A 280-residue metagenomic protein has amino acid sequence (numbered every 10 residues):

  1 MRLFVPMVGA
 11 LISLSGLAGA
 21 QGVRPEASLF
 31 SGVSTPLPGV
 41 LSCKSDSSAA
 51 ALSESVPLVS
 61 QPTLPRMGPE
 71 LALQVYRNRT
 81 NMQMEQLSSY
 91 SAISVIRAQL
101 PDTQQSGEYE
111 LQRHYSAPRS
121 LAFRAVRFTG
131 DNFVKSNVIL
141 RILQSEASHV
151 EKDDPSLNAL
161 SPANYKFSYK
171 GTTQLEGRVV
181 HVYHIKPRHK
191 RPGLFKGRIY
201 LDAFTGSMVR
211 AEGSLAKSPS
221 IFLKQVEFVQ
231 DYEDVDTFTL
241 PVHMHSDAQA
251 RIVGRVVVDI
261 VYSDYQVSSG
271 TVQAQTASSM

Functional and structural regions predicted by a protein language model:
M1-F4: Positively charged n-region of N-terminal signal peptides that target proteins for export
P6-S15: Bacterial N-terminal signal peptides
L17-A20: Sec/Tat signal peptide C-region and signal peptidase I cleavage site
G22-V33, L37-K196, A203-S207, A216-V226 (+2 more regions): Structured extracytoplasmic
A211, V242-S246: Beta-strand-dense domains in secreted/periplasmic systems and polymorphic toxin scaffolds
